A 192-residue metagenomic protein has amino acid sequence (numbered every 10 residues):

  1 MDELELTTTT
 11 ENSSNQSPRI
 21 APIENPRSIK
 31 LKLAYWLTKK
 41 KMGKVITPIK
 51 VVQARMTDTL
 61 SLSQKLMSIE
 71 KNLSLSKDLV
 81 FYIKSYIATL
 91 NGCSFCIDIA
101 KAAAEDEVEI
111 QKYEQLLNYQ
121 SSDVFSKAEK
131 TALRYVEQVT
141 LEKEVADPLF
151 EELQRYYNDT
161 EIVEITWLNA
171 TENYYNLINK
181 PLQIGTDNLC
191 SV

Functional and structural regions predicted by a protein language model:
M1-V192: Hydrophobic alpha-helical segments
